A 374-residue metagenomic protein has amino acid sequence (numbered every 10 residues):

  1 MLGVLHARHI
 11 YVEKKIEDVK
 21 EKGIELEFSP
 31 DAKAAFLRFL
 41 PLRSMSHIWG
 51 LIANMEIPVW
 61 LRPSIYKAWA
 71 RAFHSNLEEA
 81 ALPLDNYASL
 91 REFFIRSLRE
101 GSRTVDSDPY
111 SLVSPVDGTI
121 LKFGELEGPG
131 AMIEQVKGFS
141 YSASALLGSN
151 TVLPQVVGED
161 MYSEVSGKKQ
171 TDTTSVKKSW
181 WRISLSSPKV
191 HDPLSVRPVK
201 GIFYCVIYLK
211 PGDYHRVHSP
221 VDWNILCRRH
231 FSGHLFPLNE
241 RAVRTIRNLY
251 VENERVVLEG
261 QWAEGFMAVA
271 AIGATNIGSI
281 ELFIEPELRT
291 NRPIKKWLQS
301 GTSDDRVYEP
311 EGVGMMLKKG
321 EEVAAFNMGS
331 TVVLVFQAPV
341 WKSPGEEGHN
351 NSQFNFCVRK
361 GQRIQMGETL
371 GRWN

Functional and structural regions predicted by a protein language model:
M1-N374: Contiguous, well-folded functional domains in the mature portion of proteins
